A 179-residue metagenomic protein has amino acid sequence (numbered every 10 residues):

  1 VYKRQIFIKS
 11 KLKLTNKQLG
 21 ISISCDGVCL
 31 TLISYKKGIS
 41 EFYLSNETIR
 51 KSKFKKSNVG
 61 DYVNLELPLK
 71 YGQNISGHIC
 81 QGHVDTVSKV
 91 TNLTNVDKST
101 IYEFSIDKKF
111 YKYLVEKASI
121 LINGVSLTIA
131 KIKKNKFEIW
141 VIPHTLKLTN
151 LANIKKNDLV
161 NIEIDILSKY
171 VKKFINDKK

Functional and structural regions predicted by a protein language model:
K3-K179: Conserved loop->alpha-helix
